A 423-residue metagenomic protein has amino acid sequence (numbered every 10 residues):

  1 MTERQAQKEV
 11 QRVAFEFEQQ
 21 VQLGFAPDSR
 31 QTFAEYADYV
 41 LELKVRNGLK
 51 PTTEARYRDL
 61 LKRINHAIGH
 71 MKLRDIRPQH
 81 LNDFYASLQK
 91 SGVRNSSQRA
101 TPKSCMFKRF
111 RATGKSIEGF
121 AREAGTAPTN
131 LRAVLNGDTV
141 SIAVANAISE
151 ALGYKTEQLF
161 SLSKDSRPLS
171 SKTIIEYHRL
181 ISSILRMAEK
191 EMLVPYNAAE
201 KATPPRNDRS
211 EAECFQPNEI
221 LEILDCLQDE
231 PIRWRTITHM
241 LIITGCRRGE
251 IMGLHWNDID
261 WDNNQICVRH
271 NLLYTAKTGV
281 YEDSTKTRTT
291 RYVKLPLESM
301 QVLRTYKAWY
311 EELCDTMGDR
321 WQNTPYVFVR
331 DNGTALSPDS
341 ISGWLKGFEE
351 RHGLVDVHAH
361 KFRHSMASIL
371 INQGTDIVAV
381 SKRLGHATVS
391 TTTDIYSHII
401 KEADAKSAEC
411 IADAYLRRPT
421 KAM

Functional and structural regions predicted by a protein language model:
M1-D83, S91-S104, A143, E150-F160 (+3 more regions): N-terminal DNA-binding module of tyrosine recombinases/phage integrases
P27, G137-T139, R206, S210 (+2 more regions): Catalytic-site neighborhood detector that most strongly recognizes the C-terminal catalytic loop/helix of tyrosine
E54, N130-L131, L159, I174 (+3 more regions): Helix-turn-helix DNA-binding helix
R63, M71-I76, R94-E200, R247: N-terminal DNA-binding recognition helix of tyrosine site-specific recombinases/integrases
S97-C105, I142-N146, K164-Y177, K190 (+5 more regions): Basic, Lys/Arg- and aromatic-enriched nucleic-acid-binding interface segment
I117, R122, T126, R167 (+6 more regions): Short, basic (Lys/Arg/His-rich) helix/loop patches that form interaction surfaces in the mid-to-C-terminal regions
R122-T126, N136-G137, G153-Y154, G253-I259 (+2 more regions): A short, basic/aromatic helix-end/turn motif that makes direct DNA contacts
D225, N263, A276-S299, T305 (+5 more regions): C-terminal secondary-structure termini that scaffold catalytic or DNA-interacting sites
